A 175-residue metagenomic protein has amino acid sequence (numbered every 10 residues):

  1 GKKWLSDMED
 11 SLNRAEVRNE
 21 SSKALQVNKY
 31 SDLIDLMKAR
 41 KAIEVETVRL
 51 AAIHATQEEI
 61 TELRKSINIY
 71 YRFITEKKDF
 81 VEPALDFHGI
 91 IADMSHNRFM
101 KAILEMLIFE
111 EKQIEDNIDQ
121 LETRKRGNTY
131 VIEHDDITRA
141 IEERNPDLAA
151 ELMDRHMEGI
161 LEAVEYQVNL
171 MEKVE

Functional and structural regions predicted by a protein language model:
G1-I43, R49, L170-E175: Short linear motifs at protein or domain termini
L36-D116, Y130-H134, A140, L148-E162 (+1 more regions): Conserved amphipathic alpha-helical segments that form helical-bundle/coiled-coil interaction surfaces
E122-T123: Long amphipathic all-alpha helical oligomerization modules
R126-N128: Active-site loop of classical SDR/Rossmann-like NAD(P)-dependent oxidoreductases, centered on the catalytic Tyr-X3-Lys
T138-I141, V174: Low-complexity, flexible helical/coil segments
